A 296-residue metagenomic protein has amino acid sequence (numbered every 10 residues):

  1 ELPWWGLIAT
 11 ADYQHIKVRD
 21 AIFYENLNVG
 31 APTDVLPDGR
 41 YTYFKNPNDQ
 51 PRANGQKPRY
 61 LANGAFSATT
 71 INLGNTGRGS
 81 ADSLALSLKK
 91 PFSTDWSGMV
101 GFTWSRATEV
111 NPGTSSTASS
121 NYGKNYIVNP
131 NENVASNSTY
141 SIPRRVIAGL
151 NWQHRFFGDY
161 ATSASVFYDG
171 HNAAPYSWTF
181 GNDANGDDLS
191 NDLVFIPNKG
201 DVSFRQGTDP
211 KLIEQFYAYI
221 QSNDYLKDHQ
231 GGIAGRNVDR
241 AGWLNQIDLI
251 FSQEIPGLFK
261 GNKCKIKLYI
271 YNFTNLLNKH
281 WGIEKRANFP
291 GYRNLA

Functional and structural regions predicted by a protein language model:
E1, D82-L86, R144-L150, N245-F251 (+1 more regions): Hydrophobic, lipid-facing positions within transmembrane beta-strands of outer-membrane proteins
E1, T70-N75, P130-T139, I147 (+4 more regions): Active-site rim elements
G6, T10-D159, S163-A174: Gram-negative outer-membrane beta-barrel transporters
T10-D12, K263-I270: Conserved active-site loop/cleft motifs that coordinate metal ions or position small ligands
G30-R52, Q56, D183-V202, K285-L295: Surface-exposed loop/turn segments flanking beta-strands in extracellular/periplasmic regions
S163-L258, K265, P290-A296: Extracytoplasmic gating/loop element in the C-terminal half of outer-membrane beta-barrel translocons and assembly
Y168-G170, Y269-T274: Acidic helix/loop microenvironments that form the catalytic cleft of cell-wall polysaccharide enzymes
S252, Y271-A296: Membrane-interface anchoring segments and C-terminal beta-barrel signals
